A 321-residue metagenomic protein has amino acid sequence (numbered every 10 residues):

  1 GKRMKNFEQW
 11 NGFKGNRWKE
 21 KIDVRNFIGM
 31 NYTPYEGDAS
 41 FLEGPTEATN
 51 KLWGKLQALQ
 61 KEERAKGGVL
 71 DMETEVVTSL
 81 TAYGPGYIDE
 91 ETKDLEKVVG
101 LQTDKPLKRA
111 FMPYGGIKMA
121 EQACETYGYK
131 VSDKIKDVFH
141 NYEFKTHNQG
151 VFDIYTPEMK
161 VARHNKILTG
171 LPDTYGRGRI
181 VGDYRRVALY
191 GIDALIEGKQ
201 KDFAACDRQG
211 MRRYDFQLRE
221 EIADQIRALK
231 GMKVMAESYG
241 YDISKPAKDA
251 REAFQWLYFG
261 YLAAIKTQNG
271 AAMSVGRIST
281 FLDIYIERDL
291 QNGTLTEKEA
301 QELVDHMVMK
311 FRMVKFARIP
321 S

Functional and structural regions predicted by a protein language model:
G1-S321: Catalytic cofactor-binding cores of redox enzymes
